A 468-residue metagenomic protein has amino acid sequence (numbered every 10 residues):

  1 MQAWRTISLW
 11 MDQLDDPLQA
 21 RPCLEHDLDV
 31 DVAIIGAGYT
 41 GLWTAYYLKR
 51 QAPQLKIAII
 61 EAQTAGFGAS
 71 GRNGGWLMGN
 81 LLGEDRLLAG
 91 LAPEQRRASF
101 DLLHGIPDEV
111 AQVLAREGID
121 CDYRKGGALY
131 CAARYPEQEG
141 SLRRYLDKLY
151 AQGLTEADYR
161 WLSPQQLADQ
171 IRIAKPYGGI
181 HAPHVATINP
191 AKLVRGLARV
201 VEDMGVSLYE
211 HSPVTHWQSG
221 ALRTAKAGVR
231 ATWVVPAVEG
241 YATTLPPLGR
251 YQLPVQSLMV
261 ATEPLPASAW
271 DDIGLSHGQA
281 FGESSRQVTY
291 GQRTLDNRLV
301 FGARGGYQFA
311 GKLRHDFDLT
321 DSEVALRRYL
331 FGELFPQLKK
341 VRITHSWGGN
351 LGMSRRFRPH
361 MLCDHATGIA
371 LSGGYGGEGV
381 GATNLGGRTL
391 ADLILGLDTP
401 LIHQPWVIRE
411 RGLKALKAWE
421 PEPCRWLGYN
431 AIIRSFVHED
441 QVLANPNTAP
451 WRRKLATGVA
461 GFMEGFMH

Functional and structural regions predicted by a protein language model:
M1-V32, R50-K56, L82, G461-G465: Extreme N-terminal leader/targeting segments of oxidoreductases
G36-L42, A62: Glycine-rich Rossmann-fold phosphate-binding loop(s) that bind the pyrophosphate of adenine dinucleotide cofactors
K49-R72: Glycine-rich FAD pyrophosphate-binding loop
L77, R116-R124, H216, G228-S268 (+2 more regions): Active-site substrate-recognition segment that forms the wall of the catalytic cavity or substrate channel
N80-P164: Dinucleotide-binding Rossmann-like beta1-alpha1 core, especially the glycine-rich loop that anchors the ADP
A98-H104, A132-S141, I180-R199, Y209 (+1 more regions): Short beta-strand to alpha-helix junction loop
D147-Q152, A174-W233: Helical element adjacent to the flavin cofactor pocket in flavoenzyme catalytic cores
Y307-D318, S322-S435: C-terminal catalytic lobe of FAD-dependent flavoproteins
